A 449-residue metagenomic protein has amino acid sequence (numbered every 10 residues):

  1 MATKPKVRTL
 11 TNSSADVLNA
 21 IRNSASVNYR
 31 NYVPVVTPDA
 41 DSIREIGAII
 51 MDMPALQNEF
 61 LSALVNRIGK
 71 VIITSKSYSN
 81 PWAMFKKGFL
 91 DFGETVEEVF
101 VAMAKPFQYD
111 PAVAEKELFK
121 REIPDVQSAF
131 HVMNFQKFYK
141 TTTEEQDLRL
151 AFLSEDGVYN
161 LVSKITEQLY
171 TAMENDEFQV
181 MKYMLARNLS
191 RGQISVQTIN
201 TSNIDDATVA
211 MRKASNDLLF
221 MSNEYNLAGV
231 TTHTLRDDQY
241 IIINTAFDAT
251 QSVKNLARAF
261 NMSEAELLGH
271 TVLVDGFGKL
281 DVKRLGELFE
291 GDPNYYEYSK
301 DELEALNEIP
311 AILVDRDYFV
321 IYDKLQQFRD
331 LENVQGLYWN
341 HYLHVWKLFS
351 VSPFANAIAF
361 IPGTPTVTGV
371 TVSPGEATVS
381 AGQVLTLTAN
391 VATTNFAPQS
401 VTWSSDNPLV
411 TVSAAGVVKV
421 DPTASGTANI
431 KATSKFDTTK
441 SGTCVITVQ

Functional and structural regions predicted by a protein language model:
A2-N66, L273-P365: Extended, compositionally biased alpha-helical segments that mediate assembly or anchoring
Y32-V33, K76-M84, F178, L189-S190 (+1 more regions): Short glycine-rich, low-complexity/disordered patches
Q57-T141: Assembly/oligomerization interface modules of large self-assembling protein complexes
I68, L169, M173, S215-L218 (+1 more regions): Hydrophobic, Leu/Ile/Phe/Ala-enriched alpha-helical segments that form helix-helix packing faces
D125-Q197, L337-L343: Long, contiguous amphipathic alpha-helices that act as assembly "spine/axial" helices in icosahedral shell and virion
Q127, F135, L148, G192-L219 (+1 more regions): Long, hydrophobic alpha/beta structural blocks
V209-I321: Extended oligomerization regions of viral-like shell subunits
T364-Q449: Extracytoplasmic soluble-region selector
